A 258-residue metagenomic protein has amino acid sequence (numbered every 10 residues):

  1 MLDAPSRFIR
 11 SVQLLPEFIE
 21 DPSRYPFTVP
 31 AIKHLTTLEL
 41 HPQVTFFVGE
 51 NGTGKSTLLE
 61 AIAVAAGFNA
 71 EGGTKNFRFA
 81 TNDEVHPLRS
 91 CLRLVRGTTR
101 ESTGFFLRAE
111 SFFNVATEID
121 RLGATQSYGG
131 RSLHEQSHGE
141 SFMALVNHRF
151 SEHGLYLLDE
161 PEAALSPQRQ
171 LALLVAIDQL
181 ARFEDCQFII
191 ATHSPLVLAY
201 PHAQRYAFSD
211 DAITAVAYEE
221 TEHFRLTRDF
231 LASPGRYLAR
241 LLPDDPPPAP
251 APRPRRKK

Functional and structural regions predicted by a protein language model:
L2-T36, H41: N-terminal pre-Walker A segment at the start of P-loop NTPase domains
V44-F46, S56-A124: ABC ATPase nucleotide-binding domain signature region
T45-V48, L157: Short hydrophobic/aromatic beta-strand immediately N-terminal to the Walker A/P-loop
G52-T53: ATP-binding Walker
L58, D159, I190-A191: Conserved D-loop beta-strand region of ABC ATPase nucleotide-binding domains
Q136-E160, Q168-F183: GG-anchored amphipathic helix commonly corresponding to the ABC/SMC/Rad50 NBD signature/C-loop
Q168, A172-I189, H193-K258: C-terminal lobe/lid and adjacent interdomain/linker elements of RecA-like ASCE P-loop ATPase modules
